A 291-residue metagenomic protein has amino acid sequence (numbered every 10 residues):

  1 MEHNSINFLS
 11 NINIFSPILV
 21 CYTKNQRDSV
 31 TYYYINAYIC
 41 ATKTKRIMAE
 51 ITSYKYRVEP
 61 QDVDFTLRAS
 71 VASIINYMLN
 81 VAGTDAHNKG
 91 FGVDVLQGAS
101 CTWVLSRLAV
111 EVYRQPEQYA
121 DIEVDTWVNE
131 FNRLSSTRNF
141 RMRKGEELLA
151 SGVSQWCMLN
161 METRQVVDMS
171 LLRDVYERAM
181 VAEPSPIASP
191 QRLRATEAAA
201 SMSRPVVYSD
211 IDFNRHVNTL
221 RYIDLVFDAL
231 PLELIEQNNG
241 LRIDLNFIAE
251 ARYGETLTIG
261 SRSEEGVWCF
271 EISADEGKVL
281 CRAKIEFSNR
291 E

Functional and structural regions predicted by a protein language model:
N7, I14-K24, S29-T42: Short, positively charged and aromatic/hydrophobic N-terminal segments
M48-L105, S151-Q155, N160-N239: Hot-dog-fold acyl-thioester-processing enzymes
A49-S53, E111-L193, A251-Y253, R262-E291: HotDog/MaoC-like acyl-thioester-processing domains
S100-Q115, N238-E250: Small beta-barrel nucleic-acid-binding modules, principally OB-folds
R204-I285: Acidic/His-leaning functional-site neighborhoods
